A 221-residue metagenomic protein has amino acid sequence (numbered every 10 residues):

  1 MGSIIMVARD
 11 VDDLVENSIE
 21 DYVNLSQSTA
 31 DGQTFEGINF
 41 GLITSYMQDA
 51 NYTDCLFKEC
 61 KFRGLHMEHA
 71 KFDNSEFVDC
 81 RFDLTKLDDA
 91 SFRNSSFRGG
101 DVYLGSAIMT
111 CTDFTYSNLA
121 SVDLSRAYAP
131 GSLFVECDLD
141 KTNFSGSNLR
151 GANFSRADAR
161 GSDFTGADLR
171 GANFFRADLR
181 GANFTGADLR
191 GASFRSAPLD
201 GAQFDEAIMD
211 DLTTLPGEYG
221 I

Functional and structural regions predicted by a protein language model:
S3-I221: Tandem repeat scaffolds
